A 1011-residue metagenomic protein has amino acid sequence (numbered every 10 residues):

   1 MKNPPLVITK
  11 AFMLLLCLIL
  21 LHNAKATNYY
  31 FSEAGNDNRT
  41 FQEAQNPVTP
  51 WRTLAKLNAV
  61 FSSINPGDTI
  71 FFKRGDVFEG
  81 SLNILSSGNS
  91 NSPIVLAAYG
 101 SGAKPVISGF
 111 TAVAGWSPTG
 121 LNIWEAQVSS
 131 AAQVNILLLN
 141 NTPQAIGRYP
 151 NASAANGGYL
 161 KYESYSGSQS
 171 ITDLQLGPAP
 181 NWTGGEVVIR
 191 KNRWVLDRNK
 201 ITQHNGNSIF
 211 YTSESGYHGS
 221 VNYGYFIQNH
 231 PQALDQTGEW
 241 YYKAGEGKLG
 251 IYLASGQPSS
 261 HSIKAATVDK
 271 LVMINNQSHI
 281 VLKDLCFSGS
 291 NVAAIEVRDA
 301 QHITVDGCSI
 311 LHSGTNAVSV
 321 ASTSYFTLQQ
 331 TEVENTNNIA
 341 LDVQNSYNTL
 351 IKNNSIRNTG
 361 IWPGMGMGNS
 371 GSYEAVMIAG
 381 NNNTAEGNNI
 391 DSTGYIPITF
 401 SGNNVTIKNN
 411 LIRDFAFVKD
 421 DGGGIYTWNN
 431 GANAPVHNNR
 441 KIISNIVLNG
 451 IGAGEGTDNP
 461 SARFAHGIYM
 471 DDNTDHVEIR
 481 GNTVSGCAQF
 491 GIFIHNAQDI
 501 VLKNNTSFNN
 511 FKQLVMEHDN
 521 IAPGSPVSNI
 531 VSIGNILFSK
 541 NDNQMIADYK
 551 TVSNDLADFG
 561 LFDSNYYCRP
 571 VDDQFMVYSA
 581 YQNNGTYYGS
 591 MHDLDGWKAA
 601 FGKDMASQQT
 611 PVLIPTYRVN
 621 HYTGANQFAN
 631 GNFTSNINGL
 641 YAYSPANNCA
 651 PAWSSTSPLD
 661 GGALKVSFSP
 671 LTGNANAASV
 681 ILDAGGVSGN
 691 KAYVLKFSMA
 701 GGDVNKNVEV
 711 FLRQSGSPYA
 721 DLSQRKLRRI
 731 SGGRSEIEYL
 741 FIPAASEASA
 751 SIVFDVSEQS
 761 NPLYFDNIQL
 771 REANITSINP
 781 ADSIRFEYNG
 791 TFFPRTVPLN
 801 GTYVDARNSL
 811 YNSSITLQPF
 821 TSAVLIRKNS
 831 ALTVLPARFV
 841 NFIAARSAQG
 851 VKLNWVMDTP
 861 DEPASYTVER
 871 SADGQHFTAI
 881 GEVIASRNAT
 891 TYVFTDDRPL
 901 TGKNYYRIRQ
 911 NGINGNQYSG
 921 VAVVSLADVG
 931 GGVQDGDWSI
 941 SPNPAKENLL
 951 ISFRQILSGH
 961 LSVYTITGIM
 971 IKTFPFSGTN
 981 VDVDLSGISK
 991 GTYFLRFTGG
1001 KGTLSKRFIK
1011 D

Functional and structural regions predicted by a protein language model:
Y30-D299, T304, Y587-T623: Extracellular polysaccharide-degrading/modifying enzymes targeting complex plant/algal/animal polysaccharides
A114, P118-E125, A266-L271, N291-A293 (+9 more regions): Extracellular beta-strand/beta-solenoid scaffold signature
S278-G289, Q301-G314, S324-N338, Y347-M365 (+10 more regions): Right-handed parallel beta-helix
G631-F633, V680-N705, S735-P743, N767-I768: Extra-cytoplasmic beta-strand recognition segments
C649-A675: Short carbohydrate-recognition loop motifs
R785-G790, P836-P860, V921-Q955, Y964-I971 (+2 more regions): Surface-exposed, proline-anchored Ser/Thr-rich loop/turn motifs
L832-G932: Short, compositionally biased serine/threonine- and acidic-rich segments at solvent-exposed termini, linkers, or domain
I884-Y906, K946, F976-T1003: Short, surface-exposed loop/turn motifs with a glycine/proline- and acidic-biased composition
